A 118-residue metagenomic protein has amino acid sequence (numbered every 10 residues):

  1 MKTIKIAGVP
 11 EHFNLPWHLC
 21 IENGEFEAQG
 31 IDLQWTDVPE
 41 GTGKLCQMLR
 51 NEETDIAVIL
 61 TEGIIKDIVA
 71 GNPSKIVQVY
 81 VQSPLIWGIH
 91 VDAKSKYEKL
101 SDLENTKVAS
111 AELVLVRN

Functional and structural regions predicted by a protein language model:
K2, K66-Q78: Ligand-binding "clamshell"
K2-Q29, T36, I86, V91 (+1 more regions): Bilobed "Venus flytrap"/periplasmic-binding protein-like clamshell domains and structurally analogous long
A7, S74-S83: Short beta-strand->loop
V9, I59-L60: Replace "coordinates the UDP/GDP/TDP-sugar" with "coordinates nucleotide-activated sugar donors
L19, G24, Q29, T42-A57 (+1 more regions): Short helices/loops that flank or line small-molecule/ion binding pockets
D32-Q34, K75: Conserved beta-strand segments of alpha/beta enzyme cores
W35-Q47, L60, E98: Short helix-initiation/N-cap motifs at beta->coil->alpha
L60, Y80, A111: Conserved residues at the C-terminal ends of beta-strands
